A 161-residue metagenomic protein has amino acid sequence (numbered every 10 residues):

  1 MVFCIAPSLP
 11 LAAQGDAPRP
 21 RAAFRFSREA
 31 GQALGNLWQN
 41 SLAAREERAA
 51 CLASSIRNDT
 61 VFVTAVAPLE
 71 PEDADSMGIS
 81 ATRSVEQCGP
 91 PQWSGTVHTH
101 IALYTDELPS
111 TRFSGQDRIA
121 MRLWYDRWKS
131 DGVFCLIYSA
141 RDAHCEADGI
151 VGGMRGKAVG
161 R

Functional and structural regions predicted by a protein language model:
M1-S8: Bacterial N-terminal signal peptides
L9-W93, I101-R161: Conserved beta-strand-loop surface patch within small alpha/beta domains used for substrate/adaptor or ligand engagement
